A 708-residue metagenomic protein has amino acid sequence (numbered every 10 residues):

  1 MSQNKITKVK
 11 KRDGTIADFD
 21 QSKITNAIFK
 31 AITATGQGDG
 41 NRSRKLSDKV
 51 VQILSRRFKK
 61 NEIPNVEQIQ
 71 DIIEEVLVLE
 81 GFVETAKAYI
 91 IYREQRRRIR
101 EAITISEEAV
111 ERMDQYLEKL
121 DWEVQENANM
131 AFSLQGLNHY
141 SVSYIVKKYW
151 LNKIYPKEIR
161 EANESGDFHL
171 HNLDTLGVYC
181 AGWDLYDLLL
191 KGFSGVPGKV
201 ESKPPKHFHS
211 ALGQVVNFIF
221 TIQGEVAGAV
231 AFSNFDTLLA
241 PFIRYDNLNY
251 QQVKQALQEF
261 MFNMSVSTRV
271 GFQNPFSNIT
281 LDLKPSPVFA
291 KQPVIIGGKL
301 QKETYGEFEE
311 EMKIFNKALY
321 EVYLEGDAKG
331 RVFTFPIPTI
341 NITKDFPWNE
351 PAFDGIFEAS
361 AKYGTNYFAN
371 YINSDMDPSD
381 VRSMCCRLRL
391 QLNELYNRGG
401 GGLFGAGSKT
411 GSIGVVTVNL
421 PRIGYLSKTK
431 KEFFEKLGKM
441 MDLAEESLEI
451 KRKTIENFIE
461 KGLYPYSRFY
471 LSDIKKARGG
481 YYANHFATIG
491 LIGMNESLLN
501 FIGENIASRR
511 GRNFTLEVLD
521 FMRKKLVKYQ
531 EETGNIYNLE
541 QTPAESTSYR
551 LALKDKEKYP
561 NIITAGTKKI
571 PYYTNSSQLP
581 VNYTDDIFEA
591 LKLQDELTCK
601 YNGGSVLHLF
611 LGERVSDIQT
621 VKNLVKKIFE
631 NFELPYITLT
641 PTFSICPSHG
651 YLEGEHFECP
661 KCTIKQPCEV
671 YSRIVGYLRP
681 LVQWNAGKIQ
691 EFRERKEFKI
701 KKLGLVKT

Functional and structural regions predicted by a protein language model:
M1-E111, K696-E697: Charged, amphipathic alpha-helical regulatory modules used for macromolecular assembly or allosteric control
D20, I24, A231, A487-M494 (+1 more regions): Catalytic-loop motifs flanking and including active-site residues across diverse enzymes
K30, T237, L281, A487-N500 (+2 more regions): Contiguous, well-ordered alpha-helical segments that form the cores/surfaces of helical PPI scaffolds
V50-R56, L77, F514-K528, R693-G704: Short, mixed-charge aromatic SLiMs
Q95-I99, I105-A483, E504, S508-K665 (+1 more regions): Conserved catalytic cores of very large enzyme subunits
G479-A483, A487-G490, I689: Core of folded catalytic or high-affinity ligand/protein-binding domains in predominantly eukaryotic proteins
T642-T708: Intrinsic, low-complexity terminal and presequence regions
